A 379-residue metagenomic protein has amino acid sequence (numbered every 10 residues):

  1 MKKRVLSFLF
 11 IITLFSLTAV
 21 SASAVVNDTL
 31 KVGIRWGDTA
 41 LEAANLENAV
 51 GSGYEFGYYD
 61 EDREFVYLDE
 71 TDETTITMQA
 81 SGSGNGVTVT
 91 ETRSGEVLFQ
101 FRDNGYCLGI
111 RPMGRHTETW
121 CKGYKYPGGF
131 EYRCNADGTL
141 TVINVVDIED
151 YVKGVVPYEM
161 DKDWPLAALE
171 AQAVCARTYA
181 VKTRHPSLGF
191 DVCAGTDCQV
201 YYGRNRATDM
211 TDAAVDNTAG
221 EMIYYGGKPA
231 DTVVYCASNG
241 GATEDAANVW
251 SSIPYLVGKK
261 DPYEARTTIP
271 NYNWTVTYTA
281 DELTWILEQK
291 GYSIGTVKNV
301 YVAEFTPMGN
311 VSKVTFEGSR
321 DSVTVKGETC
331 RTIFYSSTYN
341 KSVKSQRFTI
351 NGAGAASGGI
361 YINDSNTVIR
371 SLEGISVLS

Functional and structural regions predicted by a protein language model:
K2-S379: Conserved, single-site charged/polar hotspot
